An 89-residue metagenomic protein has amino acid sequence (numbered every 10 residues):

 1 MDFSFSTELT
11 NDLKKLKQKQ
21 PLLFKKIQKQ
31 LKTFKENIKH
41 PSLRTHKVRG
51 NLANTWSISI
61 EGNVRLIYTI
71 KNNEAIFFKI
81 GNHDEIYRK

Functional and structural regions predicted by a protein language model:
D2, N11-L16, P21-K25, S59-R65 (+1 more regions): Enriched for short, Lys/Arg-rich terminal
D2-F3, P41: Residues that recognize and position ribonucleotide moieties
F5-T7: Short amphipathic alpha-helix starts
D12, L16, Q30, N51: Residues that form generic nucleotide/phosphate-binding pockets
Q18-K39: A short, compositionally biased N-terminal segment around positions ~18-40 that is enriched in charged/polar residues
Q28-Q30, T55, L66: Generic alpha-helical hydrophobic packing signal
K32-I58: A short, surface-exposed loop/turn module that caps and links secondary-structure elements
